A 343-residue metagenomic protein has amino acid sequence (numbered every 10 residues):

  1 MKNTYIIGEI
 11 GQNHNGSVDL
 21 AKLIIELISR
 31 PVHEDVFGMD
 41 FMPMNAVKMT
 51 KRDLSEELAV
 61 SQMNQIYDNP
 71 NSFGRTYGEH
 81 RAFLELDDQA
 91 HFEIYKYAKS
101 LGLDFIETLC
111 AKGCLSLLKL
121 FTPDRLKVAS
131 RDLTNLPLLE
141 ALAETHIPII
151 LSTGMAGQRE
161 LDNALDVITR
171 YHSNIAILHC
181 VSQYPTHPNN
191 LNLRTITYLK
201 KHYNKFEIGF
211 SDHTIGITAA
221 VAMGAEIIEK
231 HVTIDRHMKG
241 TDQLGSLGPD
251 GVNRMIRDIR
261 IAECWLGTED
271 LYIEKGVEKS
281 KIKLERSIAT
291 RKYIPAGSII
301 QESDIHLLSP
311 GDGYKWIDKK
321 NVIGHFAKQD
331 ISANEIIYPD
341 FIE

Functional and structural regions predicted by a protein language model:
M1-E343: Catalytic cores and adjacent flexible loops of soluble metabolic enzymes that perform enolate/carbanion chemistry on
